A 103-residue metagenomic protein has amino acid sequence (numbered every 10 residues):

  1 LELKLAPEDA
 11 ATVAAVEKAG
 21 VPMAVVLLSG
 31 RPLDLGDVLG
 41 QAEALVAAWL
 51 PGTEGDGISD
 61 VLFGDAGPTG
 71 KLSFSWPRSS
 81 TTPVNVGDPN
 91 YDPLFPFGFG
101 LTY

Functional and structural regions predicted by a protein language model:
L1-Y103: C-terminal non-catalytic regions of proteins with extracellular/luminal or membrane-system context
